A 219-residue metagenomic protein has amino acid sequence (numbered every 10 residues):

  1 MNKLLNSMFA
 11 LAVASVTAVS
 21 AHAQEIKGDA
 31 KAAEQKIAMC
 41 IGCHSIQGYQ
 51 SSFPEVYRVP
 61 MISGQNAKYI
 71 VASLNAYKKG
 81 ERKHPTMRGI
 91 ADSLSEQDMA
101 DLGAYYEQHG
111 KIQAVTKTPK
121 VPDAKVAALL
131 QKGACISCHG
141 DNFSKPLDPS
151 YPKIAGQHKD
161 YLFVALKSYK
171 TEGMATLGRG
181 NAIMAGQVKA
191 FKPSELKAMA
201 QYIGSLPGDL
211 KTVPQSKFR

Functional and structural regions predicted by a protein language model:
M1-F9: Bacterial N-terminal signal peptides that target proteins for export
M8-V16: Bacterial N-terminal signal peptides
V19-A23: Sec/Tat signal peptide C-region and signal peptidase I cleavage site
Q24, I46, I90, D141 (+3 more regions): Residue-level hotspots at or immediately adjacent to binding/recognition sites across diverse folds
E25-Q50, T118-F143, Q157-H158, Q215-R219: Sequence/structural segment immediately N-terminal to covalent heme-attachment motifs in c-type and related
A30, G48-Y77, R88-S93, A128 (+2 more regions): Gly/Gly-Pro-rich "capping" loops immediately C-terminal to redox-active cysteine motifs in periplasmic/lumenal
Q47-P54, G80-K83, Q108-A124, I136 (+3 more regions): Inter-heme linker and motif-flanking segments adjacent to c-type heme-binding CXXCH motifs in c-type cytochromes
D92-A114, Q187-Q215: C-terminal capping alpha-helices of c-type cytochrome domains
